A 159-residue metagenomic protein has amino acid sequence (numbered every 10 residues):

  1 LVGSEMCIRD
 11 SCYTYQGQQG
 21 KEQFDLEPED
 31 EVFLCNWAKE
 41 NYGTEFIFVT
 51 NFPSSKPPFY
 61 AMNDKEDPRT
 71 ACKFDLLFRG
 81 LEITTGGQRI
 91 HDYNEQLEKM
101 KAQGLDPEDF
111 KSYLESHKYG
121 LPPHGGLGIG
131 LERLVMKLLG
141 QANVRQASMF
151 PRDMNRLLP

Functional and structural regions predicted by a protein language model:
S4, R9-R79, A102-E115, Y119-L121: Metal-assisted phosphate- and nucleotidyl-transfer catalytic regions
F48, K73-L77, E82-T84, G128 (+2 more regions): Structured core elements
S55, E82, D153: Short loop/turn segments at secondary-structure transitions that flank enzyme active sites
G87-Q88, Y93-P159: Active-site pocket scaffolds in enzymes
